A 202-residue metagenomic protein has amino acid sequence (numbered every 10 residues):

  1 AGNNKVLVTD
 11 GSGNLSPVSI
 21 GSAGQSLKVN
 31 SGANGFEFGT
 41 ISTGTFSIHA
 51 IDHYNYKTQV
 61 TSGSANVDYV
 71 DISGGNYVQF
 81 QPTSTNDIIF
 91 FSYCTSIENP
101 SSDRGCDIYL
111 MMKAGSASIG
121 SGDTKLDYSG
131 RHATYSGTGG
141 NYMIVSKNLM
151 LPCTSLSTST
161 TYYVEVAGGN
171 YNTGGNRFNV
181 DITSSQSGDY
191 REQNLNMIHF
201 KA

Functional and structural regions predicted by a protein language model:
A1, I20, D71-G75, S84: Short, surface-exposed loop/turn motifs at beta-strand boundaries within globular domains
A1-G44: Extracellular repetitive beta-rich solenoid segments
L7, S19, N30, S42 (+3 more regions): N-terminal non-cleavable signal-anchor helices
S12-N14, S22, T40-T45, S62-N66 (+2 more regions): Intrinsically disordered, low-complexity serine/threonine-rich repeat tracts
L15, Y77-Q79: Generic recognition of flexible, low-complexity loop/linker segments
P17, I48-A50, D71, S118 (+1 more regions): Residue-level detector of beta-propeller blades
G44-N76: Solvent-exposed, flexible loop/coil segments flanking beta-strands in beta-rich domains
N55-D68, Q81-A202: Terminal beta-strand-rich extracellular "head" domains that mediate receptor/glycan or other ligand binding
